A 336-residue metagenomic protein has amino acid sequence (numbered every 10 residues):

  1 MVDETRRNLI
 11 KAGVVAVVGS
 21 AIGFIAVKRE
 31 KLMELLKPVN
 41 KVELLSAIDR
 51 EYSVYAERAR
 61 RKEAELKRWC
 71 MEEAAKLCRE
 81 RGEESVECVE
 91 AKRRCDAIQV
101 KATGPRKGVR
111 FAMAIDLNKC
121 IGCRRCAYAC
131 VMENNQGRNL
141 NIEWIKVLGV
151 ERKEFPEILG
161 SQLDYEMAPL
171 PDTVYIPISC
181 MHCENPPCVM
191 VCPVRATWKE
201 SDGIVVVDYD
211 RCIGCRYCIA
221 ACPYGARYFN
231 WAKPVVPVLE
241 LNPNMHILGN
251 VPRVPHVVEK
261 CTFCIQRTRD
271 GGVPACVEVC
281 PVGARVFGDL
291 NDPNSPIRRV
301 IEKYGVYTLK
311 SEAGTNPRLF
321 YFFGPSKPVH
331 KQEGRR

Functional and structural regions predicted by a protein language model:
M1-V17: N-terminal secretory signal peptides and thylakoid transit peptides that target proteins across membranes
D3-N8, G23-F111, E312-G314, Q332-R336: C-terminal segment of N-terminal export signals and the immediately downstream linker at the start of the mature
A12, E73, R81, A91 (+11 more regions): Small disulfide-bonded, cysteine-rich extracellular recognition modules and tandem repeats
G13, V17-I25, E30-K31, A127 (+3 more regions): A generic secondary-structure signal for well-formed alpha-helical elements
S85, M113-A129, E133, D172-R195 (+4 more regions): Cysteine-centered iron-sulfur cluster-binding motifs in ferredoxin-type domains/subunits of redox enzymes
S85-T103, E133-P171, W198-R211, A226-H256 (+1 more regions): Non-heme iron-sulfur electron-transfer modules
V109, V174, S201: Exposed loop/turn and edge beta-strand positions of beta-sandwich/beta-sheet ligand-binding modules
Q266-R336: Long, compositionally biased charged/polar accessory segments in the mid-to-C-terminal portions of proteins
